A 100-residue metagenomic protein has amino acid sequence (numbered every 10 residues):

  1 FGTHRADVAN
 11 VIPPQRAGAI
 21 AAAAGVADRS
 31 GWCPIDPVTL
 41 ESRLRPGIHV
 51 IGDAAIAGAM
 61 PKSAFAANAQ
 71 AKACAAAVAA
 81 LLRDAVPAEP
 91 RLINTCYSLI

Functional and structural regions predicted by a protein language model:
H4-A69: FAD-site-proximal beta/loop scaffold in flavoenzymes
A19-A21, N94-L99: Central beta-strand plus flanking loop segment that forms part of the substrate or channel wall within the catalytic
R45-P46, I93-T95: Active-site lining segments that contact anionic ligands and/or coordinate catalytic metals
A54-L92, S98: A conserved FAD-binding loop/helix module that cradles the flavin
